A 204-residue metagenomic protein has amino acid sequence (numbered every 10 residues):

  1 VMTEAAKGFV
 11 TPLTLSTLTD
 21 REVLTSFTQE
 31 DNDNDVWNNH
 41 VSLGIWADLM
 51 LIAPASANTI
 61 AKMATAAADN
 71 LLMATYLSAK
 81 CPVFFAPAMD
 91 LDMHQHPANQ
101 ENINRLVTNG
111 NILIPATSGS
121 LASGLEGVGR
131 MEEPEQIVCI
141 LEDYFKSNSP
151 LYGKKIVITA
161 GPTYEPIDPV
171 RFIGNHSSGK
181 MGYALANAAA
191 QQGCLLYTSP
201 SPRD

Functional and structural regions predicted by a protein language model:
V1-A5, F85-P87, S199: Short internal beta-strands
S16-A53, A57-I60: Glycine-rich oxoanion-binding loops at beta->alpha junctions
Q29, A55-I60, M89-L91, G119 (+1 more regions): Short glycine-rich anion-binding loops that position phosphate/pyrophosphate groups of nucleotides and phosphorylated
N58-A68, M93-H96, I167-G174: Glycine/threonine-rich flexible loop motifs
M63-D90: Short, acidic/small-residue loops that bind anionic groups at enzyme active sites
C81-T117, G129-Q136: Short, glycine-/small-residue-rich phosphate/pyrophosphate-handling segment
S118-V157: Glycine-rich phosphate/pyrophosphate-binding loop and the adjoining helix
Y197-D204: Conserved small/polar residues in nucleotide/adenosyl-binding loops
